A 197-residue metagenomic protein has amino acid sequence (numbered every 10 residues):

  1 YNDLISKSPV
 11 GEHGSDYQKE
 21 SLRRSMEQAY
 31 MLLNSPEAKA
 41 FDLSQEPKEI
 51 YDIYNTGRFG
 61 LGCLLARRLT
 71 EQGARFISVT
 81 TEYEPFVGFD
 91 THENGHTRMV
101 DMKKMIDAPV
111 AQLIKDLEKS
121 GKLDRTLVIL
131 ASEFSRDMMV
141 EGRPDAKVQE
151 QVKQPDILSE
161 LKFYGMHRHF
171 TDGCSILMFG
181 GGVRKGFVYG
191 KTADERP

Functional and structural regions predicted by a protein language model:
Y1-P197: Ligand-binding pockets and gating/stacking loops
